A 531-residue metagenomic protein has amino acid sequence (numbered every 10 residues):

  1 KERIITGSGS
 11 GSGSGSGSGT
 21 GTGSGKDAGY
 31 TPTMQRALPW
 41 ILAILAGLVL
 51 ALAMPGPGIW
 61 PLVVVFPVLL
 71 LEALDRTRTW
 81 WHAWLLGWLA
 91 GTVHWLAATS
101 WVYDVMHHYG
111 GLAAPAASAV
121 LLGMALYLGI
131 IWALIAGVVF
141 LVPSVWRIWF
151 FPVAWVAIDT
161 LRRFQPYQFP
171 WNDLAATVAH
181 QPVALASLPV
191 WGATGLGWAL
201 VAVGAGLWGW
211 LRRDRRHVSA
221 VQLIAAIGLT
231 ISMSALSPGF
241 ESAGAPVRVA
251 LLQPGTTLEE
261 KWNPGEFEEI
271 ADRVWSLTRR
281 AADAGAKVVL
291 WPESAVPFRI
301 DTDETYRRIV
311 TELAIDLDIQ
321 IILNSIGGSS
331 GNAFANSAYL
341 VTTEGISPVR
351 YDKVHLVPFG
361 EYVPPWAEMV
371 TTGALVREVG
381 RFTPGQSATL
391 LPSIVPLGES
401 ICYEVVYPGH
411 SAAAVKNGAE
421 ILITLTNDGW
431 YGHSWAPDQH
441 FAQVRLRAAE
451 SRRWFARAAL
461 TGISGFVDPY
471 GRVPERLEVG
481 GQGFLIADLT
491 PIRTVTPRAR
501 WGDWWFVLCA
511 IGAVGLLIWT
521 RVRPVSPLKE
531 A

Functional and structural regions predicted by a protein language model:
I5-G29: Small-residue-biased low-complexity repeat regions
I5-T6, G29-T31, R163, P297 (+1 more regions): Short amphipathic alpha-helical "recognition" segments used for binding
A28-Q35, E241-A245: Extreme N-terminus of proteins, especially the signal/transit-peptide cleavage junction and the first residues
Y30, M34-L236, G432-H433, V444-R447 (+3 more regions): Membrane-embedded alpha-helical bundles of multi-pass enzymes that act on lipidic or dolichyl-linked glycan substrates
S237-W501, W505: Soluble catalytic domains of enzymes that build or remodel membrane lipids, polysaccharides, and related
